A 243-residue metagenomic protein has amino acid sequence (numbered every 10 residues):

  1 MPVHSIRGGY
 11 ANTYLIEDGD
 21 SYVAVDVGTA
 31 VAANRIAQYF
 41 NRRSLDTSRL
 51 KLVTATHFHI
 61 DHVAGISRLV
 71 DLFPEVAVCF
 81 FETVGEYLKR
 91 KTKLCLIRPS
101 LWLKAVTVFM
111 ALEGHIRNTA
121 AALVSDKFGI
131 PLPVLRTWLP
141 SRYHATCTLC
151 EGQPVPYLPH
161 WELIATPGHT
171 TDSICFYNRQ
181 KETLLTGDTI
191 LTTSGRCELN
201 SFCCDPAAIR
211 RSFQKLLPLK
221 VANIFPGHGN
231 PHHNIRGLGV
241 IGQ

Functional and structural regions predicted by a protein language model:
M1-R43, C175-T189: Conserved beta-strand hairpin/beta-sheet module of binuclear metal-dependent hydrolase folds, prominently
I16, D26, I36, H57 (+8 more regions): Divalent metal-coordination and catalytic microenvironments
I16-D18, D126-L132, I190-S194: Short, basic/glycine-rich phosphate-binding loops at helix/coil junctions that contact nucleotide phosphates
V23-V25, T54, V78, T183-L185 (+1 more regions): Residue-level marker for buried hydrophobic side chains located in beta-strands that build the well-ordered beta-sheet
A30-V31, R136-P140, H144, P154 (+1 more regions): Metallo-beta-lactamase
A32, N41-A145: Active-site HxH/HxHxD metal-binding segment of metal-dependent hydrolases
L94-S100, C203-C204, G242-Q243: Short, hinge-like loop/turn segments at secondary-structure boundaries
